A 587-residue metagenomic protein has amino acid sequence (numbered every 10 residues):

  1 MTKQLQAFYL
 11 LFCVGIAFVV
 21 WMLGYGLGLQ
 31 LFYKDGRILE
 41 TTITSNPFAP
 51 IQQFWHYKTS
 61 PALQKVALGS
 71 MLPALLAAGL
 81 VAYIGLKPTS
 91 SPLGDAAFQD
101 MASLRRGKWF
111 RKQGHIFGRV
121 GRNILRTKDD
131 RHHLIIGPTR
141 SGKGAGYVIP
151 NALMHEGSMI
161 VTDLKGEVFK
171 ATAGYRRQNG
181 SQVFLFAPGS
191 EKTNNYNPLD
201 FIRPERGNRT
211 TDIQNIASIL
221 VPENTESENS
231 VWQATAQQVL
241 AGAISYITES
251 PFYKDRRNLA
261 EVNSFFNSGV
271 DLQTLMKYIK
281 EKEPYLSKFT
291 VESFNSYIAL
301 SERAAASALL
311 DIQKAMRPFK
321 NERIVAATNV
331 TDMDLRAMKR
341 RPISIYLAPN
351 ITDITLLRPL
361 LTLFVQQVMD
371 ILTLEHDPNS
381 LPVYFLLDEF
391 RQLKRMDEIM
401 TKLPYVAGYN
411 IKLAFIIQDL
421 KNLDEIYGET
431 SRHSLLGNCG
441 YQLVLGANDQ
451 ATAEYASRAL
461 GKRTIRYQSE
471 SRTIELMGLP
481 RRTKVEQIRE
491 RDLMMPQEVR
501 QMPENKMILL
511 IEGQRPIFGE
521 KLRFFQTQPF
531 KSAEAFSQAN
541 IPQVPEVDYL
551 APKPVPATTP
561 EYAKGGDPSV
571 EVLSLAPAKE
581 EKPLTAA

Functional and structural regions predicted by a protein language model:
M1-S141, A145-V148, V330, K462 (+2 more regions): Basic- and hydrophobic-enriched, low-structure N-terminal and domain-boundary segments that flank ATP-binding catalytic
A7-L11, F18-F32, K87-P92, I124 (+6 more regions): P-loop NTPase motor domains
R37, D95, K108, H115 (+9 more regions): Intrinsically disordered, low-complexity regions
A97, N329-D334, T473-M477: A glycine-rich phosphate-binding loop feature that marks nucleotide/adenosyl-phosphate handling sites
K112, R119, E191-N197, V330 (+3 more regions): Residue-level signal for pocket-adjacent positions within structured domains
L403-Y405, Y409-I508: Conserved ATP-driven motor cores of ASCE-family P-loop NTPases powering translocation/secretion/packaging/pilus
R523: Short, surface-exposed polybasic-aromatic patches that bind anionic ligands, especially phosphate groups
